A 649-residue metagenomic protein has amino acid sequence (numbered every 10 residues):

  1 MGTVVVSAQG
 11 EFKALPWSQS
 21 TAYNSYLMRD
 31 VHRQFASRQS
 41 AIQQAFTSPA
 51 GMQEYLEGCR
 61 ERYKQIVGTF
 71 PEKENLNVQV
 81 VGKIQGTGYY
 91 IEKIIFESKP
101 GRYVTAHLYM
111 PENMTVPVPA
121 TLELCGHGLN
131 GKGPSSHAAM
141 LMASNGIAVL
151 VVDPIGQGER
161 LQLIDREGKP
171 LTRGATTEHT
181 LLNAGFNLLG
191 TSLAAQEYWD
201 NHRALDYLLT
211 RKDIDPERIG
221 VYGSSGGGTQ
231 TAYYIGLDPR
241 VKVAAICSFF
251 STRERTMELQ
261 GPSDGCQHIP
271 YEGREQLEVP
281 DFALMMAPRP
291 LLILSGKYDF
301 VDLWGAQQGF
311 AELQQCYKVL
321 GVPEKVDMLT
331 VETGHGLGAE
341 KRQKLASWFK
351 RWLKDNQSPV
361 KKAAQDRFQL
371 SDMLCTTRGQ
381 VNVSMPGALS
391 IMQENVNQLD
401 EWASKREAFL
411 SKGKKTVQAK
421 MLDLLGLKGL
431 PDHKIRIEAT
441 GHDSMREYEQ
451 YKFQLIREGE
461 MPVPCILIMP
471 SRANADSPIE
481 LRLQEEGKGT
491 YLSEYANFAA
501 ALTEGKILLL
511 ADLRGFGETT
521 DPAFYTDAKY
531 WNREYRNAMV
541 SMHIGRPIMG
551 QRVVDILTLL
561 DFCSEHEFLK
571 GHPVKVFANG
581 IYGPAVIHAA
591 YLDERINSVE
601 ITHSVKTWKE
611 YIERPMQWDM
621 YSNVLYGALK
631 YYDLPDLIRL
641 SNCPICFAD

Functional and structural regions predicted by a protein language model:
V6-Y103, A287, L291-P464, I468-E480 (+5 more regions): Alpha/beta-hydrolase-fold serine-hydrolase catalytic core, especially in secreted/extracellular enzymes
Y109-P111, V152, Y222-S224, T229-A232 (+10 more regions): Generic beta-strand/beta-sheet core signal
T115-T210, S251-P262, H268, N474-H566 (+1 more regions): Cap/lid segment of the alpha/beta-hydrolase catalytic domain
L129-H137, T172-G174, L188-Q196, V221-A232 (+6 more regions): Alpha-helix capping and helix-loop boundary segments enriched in small/acidic/polar residues
N145, R203-E275, L559-Y631, P635-R639: Primarily recognizes the serine-hydrolase "nucleophile elbow" in alpha/beta-hydrolase and SGNH/GDSL folds
Y222-S225, T231-I235, R240, I246-E254 (+5 more regions): Catalytic-domain carbohydrate-binding cleft regions of carbohydrate-active enzymes
